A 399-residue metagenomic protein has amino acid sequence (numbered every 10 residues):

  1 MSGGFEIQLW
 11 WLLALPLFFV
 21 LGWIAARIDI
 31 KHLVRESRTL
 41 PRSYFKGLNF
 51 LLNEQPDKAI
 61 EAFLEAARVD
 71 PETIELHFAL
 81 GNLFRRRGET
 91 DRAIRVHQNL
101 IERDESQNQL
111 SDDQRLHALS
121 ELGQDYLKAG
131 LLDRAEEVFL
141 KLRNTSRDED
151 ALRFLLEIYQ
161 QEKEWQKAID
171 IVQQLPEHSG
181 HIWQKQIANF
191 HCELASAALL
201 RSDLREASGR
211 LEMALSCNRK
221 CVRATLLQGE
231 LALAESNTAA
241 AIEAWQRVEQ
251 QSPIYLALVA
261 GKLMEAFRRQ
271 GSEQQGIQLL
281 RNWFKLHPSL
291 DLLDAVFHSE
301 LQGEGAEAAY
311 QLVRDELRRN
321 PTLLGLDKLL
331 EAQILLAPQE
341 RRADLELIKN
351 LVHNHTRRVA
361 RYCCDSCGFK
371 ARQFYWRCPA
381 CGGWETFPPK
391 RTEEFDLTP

Functional and structural regions predicted by a protein language model:
H32-L33, I101-R115, P176-K185: Flexible helix-coil transition and linker loops at the boundaries of alpha-helical arrays
E36-E72, A79, R85-E89, R95 (+3 more regions): Alpha-helical segment of the N-proximal tetratricopeptide repeat
P41, E75, Q109-D113, H117 (+7 more regions): Start-of-helix register in tetratricopeptide repeats
K46, L80, L122, L155 (+8 more regions): Structural register within alpha-helical repeat arrays
F50, F84, Y126, Y159 (+6 more regions): Residue at a conserved register position within TPR or TPR-like alpha-solenoid repeats
P71, E105, D113, S146-R147 (+5 more regions): Short coil turns that delineate tetratricopeptide repeat
